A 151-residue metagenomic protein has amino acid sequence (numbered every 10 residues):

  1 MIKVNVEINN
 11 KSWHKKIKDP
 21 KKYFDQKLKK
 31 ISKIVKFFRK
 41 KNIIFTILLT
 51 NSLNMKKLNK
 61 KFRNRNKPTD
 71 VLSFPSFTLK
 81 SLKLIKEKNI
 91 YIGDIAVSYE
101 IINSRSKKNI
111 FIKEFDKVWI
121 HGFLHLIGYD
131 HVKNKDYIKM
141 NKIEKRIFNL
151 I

Functional and structural regions predicted by a protein language model:
M1-V118, L124-I151: An acidic/histidine-cluster motif and surrounding catalytic segment that typifies divalent-metal-assisted enzyme active
